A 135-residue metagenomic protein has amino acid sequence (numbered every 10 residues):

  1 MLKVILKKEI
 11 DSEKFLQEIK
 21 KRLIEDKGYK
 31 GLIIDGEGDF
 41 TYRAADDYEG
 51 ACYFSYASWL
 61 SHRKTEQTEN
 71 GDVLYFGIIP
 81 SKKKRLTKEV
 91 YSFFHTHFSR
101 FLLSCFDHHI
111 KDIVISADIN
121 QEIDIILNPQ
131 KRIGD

Functional and structural regions predicted by a protein language model:
M1-E49: Negatively charged, low-complexity tracts enriched in Asp/Glu with abundant Ser/Thr
I5-E9, R43-A45, I79, S104 (+1 more regions): A structural detector for beta-sheet-dominated domains
I19, P80-V114: Ampiphathic alpha-helical segments that act as solvent-exposed interaction surfaces
L23-K27, S61, F94-S99: Short, low-complexity, polar/charged sequence segments that are solvent-exposed and flexible
K27-I34, Y53-Y56, C105-H109: Short secondary-structure junctions
D46-S61: Compact, well-ordered interaction domains used in eukaryotic information-processing assemblies
A57-S92: Intrinsically disordered, low-complexity regulatory segments enriched in Ser/Thr/Pro and charged residues
D107-D135: Short, highly charged C-terminal tails/helix-capping segments
